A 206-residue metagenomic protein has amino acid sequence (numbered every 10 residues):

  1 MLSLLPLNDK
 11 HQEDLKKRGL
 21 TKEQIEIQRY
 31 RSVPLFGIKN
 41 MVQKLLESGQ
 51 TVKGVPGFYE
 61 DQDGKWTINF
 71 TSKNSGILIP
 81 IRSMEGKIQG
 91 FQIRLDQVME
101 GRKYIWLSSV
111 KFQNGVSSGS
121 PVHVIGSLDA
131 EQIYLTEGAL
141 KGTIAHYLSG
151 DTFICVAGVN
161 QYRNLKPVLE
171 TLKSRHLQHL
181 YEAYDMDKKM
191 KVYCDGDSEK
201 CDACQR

Functional and structural regions predicted by a protein language model:
M1-P6: Terminal targeting/pro-maturation regions of precursor/exported proteins
L7-N69: Electropositive nucleic-acid engagement tracts
Q28, S120, Y184: Flexible, active-site-adjacent loop/turn segments at secondary-structure boundaries
M41-Q178, C194: Phosphate-handling DNA/RNA-contact segment within nucleic-acid enzymes
L140, V159-N164, Y184-R206: Acidic, metal-coordinating catalytic cores used for nucleic-acid/nucleotide bond scission and strand-transfer chemistry
